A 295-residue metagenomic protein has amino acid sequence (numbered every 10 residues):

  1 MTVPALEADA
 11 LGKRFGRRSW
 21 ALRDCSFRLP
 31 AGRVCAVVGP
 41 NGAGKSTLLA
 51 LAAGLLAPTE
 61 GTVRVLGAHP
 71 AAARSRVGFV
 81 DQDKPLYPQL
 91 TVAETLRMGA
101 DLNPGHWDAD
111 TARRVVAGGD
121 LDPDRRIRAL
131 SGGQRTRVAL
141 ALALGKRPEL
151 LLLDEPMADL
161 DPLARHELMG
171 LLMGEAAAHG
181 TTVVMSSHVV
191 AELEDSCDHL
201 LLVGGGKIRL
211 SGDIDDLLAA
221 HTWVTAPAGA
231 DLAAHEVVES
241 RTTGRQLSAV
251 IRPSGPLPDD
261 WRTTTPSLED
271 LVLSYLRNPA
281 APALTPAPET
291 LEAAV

Functional and structural regions predicted by a protein language model:
M1-D24, P30-A31, A36: A short, flexible loop at the N-terminus of ABC-type nucleotide-binding domains that lies
V38-P40: The feature captures the beta-strand-to-loop junction immediately N-terminal to the Walker
A53: Helix-to-loop junction immediately C-terminal to a conserved catalytic motif
E60-A73: Conserved ABC transporter NBD signature motif
Q82-V138: ABC-family P-loop ATPase nucleotide-binding domains
L151-E155, L160: Catalytic Walker B motif of ABC-type/P-loop ATPase nucleotide-binding domains
H166-I251: ABC transporter nucleotide-binding domain
